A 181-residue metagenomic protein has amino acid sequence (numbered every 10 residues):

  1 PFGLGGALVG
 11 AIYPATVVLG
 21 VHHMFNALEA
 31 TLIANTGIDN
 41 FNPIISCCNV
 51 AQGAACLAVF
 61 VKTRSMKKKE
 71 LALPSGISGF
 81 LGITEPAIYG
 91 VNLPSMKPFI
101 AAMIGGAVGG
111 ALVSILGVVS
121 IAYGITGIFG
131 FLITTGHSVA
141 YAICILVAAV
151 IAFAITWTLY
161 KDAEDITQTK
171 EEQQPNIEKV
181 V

Functional and structural regions predicted by a protein language model:
P1-L8, L19, I38-I44, R64 (+2 more regions): Membrane-interfacial loop-to-helix junctions in multi-pass transporters
A7-A15, L32, I45-Q52, S75-F80 (+1 more regions): Transmembrane helix-bundle signature of multi-pass membrane transporters/permeases
I12-E70, L132: Membrane-interfacial helix-loop connectors
V21-F25, I77-F80, A122-Y123: Short hydrophobic alpha-helical membrane-embedded segments
L28, V59, M66, P74 (+1 more regions): Transmembrane alpha-helical segments and their short flanking loops that form helix-hairpins/helix-helix interfaces
